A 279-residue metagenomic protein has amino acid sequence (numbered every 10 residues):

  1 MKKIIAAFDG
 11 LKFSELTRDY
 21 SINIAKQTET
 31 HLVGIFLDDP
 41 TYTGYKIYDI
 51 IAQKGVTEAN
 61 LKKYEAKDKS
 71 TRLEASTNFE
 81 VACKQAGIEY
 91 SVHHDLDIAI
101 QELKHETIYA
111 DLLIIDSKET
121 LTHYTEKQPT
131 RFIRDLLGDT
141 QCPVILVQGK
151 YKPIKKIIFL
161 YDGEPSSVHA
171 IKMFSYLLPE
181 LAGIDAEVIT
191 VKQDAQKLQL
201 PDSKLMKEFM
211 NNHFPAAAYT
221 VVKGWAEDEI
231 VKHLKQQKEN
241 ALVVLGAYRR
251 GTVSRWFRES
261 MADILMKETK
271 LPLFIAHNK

Functional and structural regions predicted by a protein language model:
M1-A59, D139, K152-V221, Q237-N240 (+1 more regions): Small/aliphatic-rich secondary-structure junction motif
S14, A25, V92, I100-K150 (+2 more regions): Gly/Ser-rich helix-loop-strand patches that form or flank binding pockets for ribonucleotide-derived cofactors
Y20, E102-H105, M173, K232: A short acidic, amphipathic alpha-helical/loop segment
V56-T71: A short acidic, glycine-rich active-site loop that binds or catalyzes chemistry on phosphate/adenosine moieties
T71, A75-I88: Ordered, amphipathic secondary-structure segments that act as subunit-interaction surfaces in large macromolecular
C83-S91, N212-A218: A short helix-to-beta-strand connector/capping loop
H94-Q101, V222-E227: Charged docking surfaces used in two-component/phosphorelay signaling
